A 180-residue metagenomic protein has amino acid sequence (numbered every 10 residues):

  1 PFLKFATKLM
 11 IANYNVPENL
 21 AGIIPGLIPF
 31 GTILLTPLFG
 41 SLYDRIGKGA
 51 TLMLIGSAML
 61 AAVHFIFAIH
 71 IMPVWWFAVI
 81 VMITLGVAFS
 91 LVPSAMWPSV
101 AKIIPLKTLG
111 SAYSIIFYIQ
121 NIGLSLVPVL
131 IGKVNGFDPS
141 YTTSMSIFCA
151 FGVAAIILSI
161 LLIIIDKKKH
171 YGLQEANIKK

Functional and structural regions predicted by a protein language model:
P1-I33, P93, W97, V127-P128: Extracytoplasmic gate region of multi-pass secondary transporters
M10-I11, L42-D44, I131-P139: Interfacial helix-cap and linker-helix signal at transmembrane-aqueous boundaries of multi-pass secondary transporters
L35-K48: Helix-to-loop junctions at the C-terminal end of transmembrane segments in multipass secondary transporters
G49-M96: C-terminal transmembrane helical hairpin of 12-TM major facilitator-type secondary transporters
I103-D138: A late C-terminal transmembrane helix in Major Facilitator Superfamily
K133-G152: A membrane-interface helix-boundary motif in multi-pass transporters
I164-K180: Intrinsic disorder in cytosolic terminal tails and internal cytosolic loops of multi-pass membrane transporters
